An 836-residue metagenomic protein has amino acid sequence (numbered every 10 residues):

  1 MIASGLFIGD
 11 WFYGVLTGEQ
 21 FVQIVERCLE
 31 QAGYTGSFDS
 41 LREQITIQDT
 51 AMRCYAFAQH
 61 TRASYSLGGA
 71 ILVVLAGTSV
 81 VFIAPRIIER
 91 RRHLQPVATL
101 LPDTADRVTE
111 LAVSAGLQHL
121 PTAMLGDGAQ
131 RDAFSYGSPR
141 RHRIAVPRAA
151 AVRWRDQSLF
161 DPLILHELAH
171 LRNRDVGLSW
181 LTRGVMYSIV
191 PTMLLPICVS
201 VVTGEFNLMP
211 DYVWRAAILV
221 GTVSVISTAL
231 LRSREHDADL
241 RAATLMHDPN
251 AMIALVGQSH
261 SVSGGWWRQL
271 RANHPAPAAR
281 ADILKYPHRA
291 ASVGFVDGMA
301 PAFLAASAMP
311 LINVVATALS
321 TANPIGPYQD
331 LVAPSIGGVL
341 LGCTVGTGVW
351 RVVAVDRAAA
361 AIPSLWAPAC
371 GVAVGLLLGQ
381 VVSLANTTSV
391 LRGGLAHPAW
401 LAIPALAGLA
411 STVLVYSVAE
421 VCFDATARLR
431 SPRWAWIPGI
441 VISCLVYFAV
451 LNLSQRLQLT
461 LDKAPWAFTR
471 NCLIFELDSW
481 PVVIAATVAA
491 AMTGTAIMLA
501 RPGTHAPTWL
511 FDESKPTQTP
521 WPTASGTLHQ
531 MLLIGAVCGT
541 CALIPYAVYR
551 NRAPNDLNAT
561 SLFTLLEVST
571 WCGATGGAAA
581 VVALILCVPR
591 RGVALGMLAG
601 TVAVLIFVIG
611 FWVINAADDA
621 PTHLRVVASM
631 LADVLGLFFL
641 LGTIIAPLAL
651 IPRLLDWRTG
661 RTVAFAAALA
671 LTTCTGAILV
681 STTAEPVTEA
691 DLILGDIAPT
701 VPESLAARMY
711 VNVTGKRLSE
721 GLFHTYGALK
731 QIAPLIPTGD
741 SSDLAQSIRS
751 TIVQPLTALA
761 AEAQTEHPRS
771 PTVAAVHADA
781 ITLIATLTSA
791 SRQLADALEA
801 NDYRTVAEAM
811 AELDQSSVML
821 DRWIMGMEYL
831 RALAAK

Functional and structural regions predicted by a protein language model:
M1-M124, S188-A216, V220-R232, A290-D696: Hydrophobic or amphipathic, alpha-helical segments that drive membrane association/targeting
V108, V146, H166, A238 (+1 more regions): Divalent metal-coordination and catalytic microenvironments
V113-R143, V223-S233, D237, A242-P301: Active-site-proximal gating segments in proteases and membrane effectors
R148-P162: Short pre-active-site segment immediately N-terminal to the catalytic Zn-binding motif
I164, L168-R172, D237, R241: Active-site His/Glu-centered metal-binding helix of metallohydrolases
L168-Y187, D248-N250: Catalytic Zn2+-binding segment of zinc metalloproteases
V687-L759, A785-K836: C-terminal amphipathic alpha-helix
I752-L783: Mature extracytoplasmic domains of secretory-pathway proteins
